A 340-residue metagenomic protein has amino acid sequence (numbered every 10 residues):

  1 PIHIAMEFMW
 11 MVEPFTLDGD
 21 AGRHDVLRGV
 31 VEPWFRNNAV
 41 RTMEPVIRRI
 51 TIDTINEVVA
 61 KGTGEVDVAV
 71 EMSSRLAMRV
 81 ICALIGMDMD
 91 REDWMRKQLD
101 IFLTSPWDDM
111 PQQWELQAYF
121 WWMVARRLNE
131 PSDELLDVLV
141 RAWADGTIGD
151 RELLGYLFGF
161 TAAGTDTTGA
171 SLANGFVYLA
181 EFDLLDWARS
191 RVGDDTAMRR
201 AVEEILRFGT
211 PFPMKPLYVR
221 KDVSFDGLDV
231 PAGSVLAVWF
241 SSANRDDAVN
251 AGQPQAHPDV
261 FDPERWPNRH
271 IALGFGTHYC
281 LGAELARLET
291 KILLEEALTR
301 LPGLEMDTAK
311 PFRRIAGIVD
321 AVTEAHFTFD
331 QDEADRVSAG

Functional and structural regions predicted by a protein language model:
P1-G340: Cytochrome P450
